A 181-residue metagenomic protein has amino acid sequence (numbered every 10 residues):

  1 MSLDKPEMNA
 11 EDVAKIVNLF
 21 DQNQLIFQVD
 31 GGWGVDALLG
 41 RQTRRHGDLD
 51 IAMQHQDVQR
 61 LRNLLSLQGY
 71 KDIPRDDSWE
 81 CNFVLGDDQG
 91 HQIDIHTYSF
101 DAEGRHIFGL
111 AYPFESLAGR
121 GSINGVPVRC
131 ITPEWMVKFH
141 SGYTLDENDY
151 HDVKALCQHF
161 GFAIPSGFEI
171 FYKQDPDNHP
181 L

Functional and structural regions predicted by a protein language model:
M1-L181: Compositionally biased terminal segments of proteins
